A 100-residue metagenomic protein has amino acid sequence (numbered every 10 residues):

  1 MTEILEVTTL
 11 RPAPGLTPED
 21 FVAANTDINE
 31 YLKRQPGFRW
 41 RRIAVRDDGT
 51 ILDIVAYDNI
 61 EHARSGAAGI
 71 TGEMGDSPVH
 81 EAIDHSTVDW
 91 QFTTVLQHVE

Functional and structural regions predicted by a protein language model:
M1-I51, D58-G72, A82-E100: Short S/T/G/P-rich N-terminal loop/turn motif that feeds into the first structured element of a domain
V79: Glycine-rich, flexible loop/turn motifs
